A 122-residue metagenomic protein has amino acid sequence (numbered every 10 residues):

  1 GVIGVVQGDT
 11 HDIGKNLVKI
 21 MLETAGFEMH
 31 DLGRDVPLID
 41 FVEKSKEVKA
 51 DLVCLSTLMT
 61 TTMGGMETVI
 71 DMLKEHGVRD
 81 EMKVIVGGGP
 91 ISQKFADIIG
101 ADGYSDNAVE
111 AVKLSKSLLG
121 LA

Functional and structural regions predicted by a protein language model:
G1-V18: Long amphipathic N-terminal alpha/beta scaffold segment
K15-A25, H30-A101, E110, L114-K116: Cofactor-cradling patches in redox/metallo enzymes
S117-A122: Short, charged, intrinsically disordered terminal tails
